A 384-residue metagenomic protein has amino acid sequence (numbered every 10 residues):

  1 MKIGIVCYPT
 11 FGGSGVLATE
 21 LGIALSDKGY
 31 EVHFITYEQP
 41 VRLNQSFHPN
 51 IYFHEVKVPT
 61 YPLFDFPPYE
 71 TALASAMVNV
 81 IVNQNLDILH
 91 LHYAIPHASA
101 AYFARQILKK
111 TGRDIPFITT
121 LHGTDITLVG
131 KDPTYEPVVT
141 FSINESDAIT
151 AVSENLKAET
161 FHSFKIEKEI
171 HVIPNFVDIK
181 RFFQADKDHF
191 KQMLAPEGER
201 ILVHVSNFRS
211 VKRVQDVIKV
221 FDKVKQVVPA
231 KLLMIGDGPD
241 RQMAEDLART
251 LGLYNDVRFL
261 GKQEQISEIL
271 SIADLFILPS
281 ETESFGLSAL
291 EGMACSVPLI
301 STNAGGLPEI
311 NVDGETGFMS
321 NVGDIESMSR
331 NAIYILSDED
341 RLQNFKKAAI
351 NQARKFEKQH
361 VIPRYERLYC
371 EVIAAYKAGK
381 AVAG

Functional and structural regions predicted by a protein language model:
I5-F11, I23-Y69: N-terminal strand-loop element at the rim of the active site of nucleotide-sugar-dependent glycosyltransferases
N155, F176: Carbohydrate-associated surface elements
F183-P196: A short helix/loop element that forms part of the nucleotide-sugar donor recognition site in Leloir-type
P196-K212, I218-F221: Conserved donor-binding/catalytic core segment of Leloir-type glycosyltransferases
E245-G261: Nucleotide-activated donor-binding/catalytic signature segment of Leloir-type glycosyltransferases, i.e., the conserved
K262, E281: Aromatic "clamp/platform" in nucleotide-sugar-dependent glycosyltransferases that forms part of the donor/acceptor
P298-S301, N311: Short hydrophobic beta-strand element within catalytic cores of glycosyltransferases and related nucleotide-activated
D313-G314, F318-I325, Y334-E339: Conserved acidic donor-binding segment of nucleotide-sugar-dependent glycosyltransferases
